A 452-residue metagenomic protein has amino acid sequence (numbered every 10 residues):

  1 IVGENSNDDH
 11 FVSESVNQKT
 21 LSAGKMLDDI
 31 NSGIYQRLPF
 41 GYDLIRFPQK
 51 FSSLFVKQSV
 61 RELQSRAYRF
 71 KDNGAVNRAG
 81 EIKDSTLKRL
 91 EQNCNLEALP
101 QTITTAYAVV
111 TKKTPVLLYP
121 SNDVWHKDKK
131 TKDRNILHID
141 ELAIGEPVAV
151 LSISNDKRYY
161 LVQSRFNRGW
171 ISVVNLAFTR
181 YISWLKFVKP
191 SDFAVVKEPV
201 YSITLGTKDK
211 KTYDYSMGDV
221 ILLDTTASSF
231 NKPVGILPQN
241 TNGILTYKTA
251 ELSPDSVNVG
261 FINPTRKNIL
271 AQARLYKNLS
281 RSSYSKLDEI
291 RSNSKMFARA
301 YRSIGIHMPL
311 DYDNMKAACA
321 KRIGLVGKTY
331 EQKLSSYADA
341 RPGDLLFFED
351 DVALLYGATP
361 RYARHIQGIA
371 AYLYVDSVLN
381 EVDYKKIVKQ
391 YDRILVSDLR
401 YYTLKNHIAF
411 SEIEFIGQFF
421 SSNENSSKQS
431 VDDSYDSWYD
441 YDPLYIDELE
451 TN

Functional and structural regions predicted by a protein language model:
I1-L117, S121-D133, A149-L151, R158 (+4 more regions): Boundary regions of SH3-family modules and the immediately adjacent low-complexity/disordered segments in eukaryotic
I1-N5, F166, V174-V195, V200-T204 (+2 more regions): Aromatic- and glycine-rich peptidoglycan recognition patches
D28, K267, A271, L275 (+1 more regions): Solvent-exposed, polar/charged alpha-helical surfaces in well-ordered, non-transmembrane soluble domains, broadly
P120, S152, T225, A273-R281 (+2 more regions): Sec/Tat-exported extracytoplasmic proteins
D133-E141, D209-D214, L334-D339: Short, surface-exposed secondary-structure edge patches
E141, P309-L399: ...with weaker cross-activation on analogous glycine-rich loops/strands in unrelated enzymes
E146, D219, R341-D344: Structural motif
Y284-M315: Active-site nucleophilic cysteine motif
